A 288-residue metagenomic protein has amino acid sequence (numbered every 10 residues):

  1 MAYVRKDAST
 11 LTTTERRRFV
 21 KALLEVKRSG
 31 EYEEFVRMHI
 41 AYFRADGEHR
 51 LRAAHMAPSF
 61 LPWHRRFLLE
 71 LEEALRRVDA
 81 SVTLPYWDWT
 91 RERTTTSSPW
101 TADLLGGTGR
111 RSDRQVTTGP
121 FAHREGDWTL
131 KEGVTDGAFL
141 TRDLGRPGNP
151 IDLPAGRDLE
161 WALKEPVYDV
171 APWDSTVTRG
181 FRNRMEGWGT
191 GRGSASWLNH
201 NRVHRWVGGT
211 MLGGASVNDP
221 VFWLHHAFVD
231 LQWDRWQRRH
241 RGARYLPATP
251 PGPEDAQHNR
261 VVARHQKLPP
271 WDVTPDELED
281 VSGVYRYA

Functional and structural regions predicted by a protein language model:
M1-A288: Intrinsically disordered, flexible peripheral segments
